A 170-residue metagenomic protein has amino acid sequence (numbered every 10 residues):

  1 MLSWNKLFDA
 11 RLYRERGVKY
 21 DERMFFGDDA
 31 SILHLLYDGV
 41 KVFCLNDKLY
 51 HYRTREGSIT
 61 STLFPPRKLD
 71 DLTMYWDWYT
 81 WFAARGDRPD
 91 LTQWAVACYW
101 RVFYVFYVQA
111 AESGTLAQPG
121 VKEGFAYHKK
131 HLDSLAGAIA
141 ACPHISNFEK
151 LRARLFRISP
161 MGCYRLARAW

Functional and structural regions predicted by a protein language model:
M1-P65: Conserved nucleotide-sugar donor-binding catalytic segment
I32, M74, Y99: Catalytic-loop motifs flanking and including active-site residues across diverse enzymes
D47-E56, T62-P89, V102-A136: Catalytic core of nucleotide-sugar-dependent glycosyltransferases
R88-C98: All-alpha amphipathic helical-bundle segments outside canonical DNA-binding/catalytic cores that form hydrophobic
R101-V102, F148: A short structural micro-motif
E112-W170: Membrane-interface aromatic/basic loop that binds lipid-linked glycans or pyrophosphate carriers, typified by
